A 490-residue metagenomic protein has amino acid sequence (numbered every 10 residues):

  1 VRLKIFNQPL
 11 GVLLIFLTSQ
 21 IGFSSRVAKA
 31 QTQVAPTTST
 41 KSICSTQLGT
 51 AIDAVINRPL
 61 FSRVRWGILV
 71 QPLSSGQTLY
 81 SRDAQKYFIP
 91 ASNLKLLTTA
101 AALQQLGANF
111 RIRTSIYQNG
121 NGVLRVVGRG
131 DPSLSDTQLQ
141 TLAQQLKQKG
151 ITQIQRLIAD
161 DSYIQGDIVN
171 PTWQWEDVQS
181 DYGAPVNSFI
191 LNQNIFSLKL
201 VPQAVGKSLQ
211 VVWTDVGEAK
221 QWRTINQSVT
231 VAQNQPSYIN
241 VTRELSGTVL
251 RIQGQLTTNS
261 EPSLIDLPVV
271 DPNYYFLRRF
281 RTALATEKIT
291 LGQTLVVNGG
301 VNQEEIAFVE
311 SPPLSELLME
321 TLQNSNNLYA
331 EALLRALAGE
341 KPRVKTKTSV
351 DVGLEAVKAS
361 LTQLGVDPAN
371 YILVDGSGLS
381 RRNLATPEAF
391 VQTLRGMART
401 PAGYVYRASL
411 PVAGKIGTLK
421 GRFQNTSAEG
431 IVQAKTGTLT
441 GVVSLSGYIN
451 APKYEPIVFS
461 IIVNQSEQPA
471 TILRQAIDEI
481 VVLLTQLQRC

Functional and structural regions predicted by a protein language model:
V1-G11: Bacterial N-terminal signal peptides that target proteins for export
T18-V27: C-terminal segment of classical bacterial N-terminal signal peptides
K29-I43, Q47-T50, A54-I56, Q105-D367 (+1 more regions): Conserved serine DD-peptidase/penicillin-binding transpeptidase domain and beta-lactam-recognizing active-site
I56-R82, V296: A short, well-structured edge-of-sheet supersecondary motif
L79-S81, L334-C490: Small-residue-rich helix-loop
S81-A101: Short active-site loop at a secondary-structure junction that contains or immediately precedes the catalytic residue(s)
D83-F88, D266-L267, S377-S380: A short glycine/serine-rich beta->alpha loop
